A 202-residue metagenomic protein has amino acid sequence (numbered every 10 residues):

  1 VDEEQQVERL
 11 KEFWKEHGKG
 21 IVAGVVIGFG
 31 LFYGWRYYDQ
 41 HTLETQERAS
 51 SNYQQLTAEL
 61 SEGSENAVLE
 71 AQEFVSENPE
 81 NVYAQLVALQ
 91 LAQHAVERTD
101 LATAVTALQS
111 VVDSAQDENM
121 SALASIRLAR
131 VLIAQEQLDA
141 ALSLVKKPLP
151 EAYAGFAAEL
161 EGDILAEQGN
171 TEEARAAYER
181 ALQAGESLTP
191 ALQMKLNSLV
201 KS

Functional and structural regions predicted by a protein language model:
V1-I27: N-terminal positive-inside, membrane-proximal cytosolic segments immediately preceding the first
V75-A84, R98, V112-S121, K147-F156 (+1 more regions): Short solvent-exposed coil/turn linkers within tandem alpha-helical repeat scaffolds
L142, K146-S202: Extracytoplasmic/periplasmic C-terminal soluble domains
